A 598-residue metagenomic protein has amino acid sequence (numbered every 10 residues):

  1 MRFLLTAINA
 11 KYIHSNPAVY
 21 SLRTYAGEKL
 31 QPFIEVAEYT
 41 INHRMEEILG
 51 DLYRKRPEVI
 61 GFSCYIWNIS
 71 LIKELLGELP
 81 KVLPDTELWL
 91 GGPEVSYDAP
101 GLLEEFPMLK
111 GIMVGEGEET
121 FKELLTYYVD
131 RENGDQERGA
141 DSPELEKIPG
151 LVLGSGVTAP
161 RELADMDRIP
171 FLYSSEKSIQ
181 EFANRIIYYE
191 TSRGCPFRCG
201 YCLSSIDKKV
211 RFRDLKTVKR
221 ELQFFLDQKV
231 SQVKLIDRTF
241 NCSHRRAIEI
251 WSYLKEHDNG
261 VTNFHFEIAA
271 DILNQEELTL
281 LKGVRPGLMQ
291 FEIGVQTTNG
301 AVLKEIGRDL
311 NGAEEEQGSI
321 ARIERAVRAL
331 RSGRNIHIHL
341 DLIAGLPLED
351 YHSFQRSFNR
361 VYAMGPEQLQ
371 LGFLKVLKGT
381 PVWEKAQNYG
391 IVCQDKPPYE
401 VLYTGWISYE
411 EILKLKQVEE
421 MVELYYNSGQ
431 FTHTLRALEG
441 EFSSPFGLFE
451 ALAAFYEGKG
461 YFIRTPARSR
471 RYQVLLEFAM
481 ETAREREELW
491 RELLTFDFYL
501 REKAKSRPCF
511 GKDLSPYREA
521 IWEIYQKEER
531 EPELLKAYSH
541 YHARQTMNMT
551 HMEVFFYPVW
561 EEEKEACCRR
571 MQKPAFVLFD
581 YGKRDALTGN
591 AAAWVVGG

Functional and structural regions predicted by a protein language model:
M1-F3, I148-T191, A566-C568, A575-F576 (+1 more regions): N-terminal [4Fe-4S]-dependent radical SAM core
M1-Y20: A short, flexible N-terminal coil/short beta segment enriched in small residues
R2, A18, Y25-G27, F33-E162: Glycine-rich beta-alpha loop elements in corrinoid/cobalamin-binding modules across cobalamin-dependent enzymes
R2-I8, E28, F33, M45 (+4 more regions): Radical SAM enzyme core and accessory elements
S15-E38, F182-I187, S192, P196 (+2 more regions): Mobile, glycine- and charge-enriched loop segments and immediately flanking short secondary-structure elements within
V59-G61, E87, L226-I236, V261-E267 (+2 more regions): Conserved C-terminal portion of the radical SAM core fold that forms the substrate/S-adenosylmethionine-binding
F171-S332: Radical SAM [4Fe-4S] cluster-binding motif and immediate context
